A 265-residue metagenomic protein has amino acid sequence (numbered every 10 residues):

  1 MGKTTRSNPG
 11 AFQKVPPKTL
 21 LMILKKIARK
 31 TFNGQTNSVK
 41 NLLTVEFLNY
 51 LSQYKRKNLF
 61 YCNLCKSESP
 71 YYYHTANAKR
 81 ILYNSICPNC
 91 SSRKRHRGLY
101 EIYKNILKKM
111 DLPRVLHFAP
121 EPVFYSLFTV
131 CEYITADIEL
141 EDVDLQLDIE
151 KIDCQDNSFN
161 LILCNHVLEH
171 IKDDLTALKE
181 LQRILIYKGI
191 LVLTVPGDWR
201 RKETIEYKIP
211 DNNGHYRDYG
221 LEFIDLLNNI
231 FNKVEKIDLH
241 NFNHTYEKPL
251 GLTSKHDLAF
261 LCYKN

Functional and structural regions predicted by a protein language model:
K3-Q155, T245-E247, L252-L261, N265: Conserved N-terminal segment of class I S-adenosyl-L-methionine
N41-V45, L161, Y207: General secondary-structure edge motif
E68, I190, K233: Residue-level detector of anion-binding/catalytic polar loops
T75-R80, Y207-G214: Short, flexible/disordered intra-domain loops and linkers
M110-I205, N213-I230, L258-N265: Conserved SAM-binding loop
K202-E203, H244-Y246: Short secondary-structure boundary/hinge segments and terminal tails
N232-T245: Conserved S-adenosyl-L-methionine
